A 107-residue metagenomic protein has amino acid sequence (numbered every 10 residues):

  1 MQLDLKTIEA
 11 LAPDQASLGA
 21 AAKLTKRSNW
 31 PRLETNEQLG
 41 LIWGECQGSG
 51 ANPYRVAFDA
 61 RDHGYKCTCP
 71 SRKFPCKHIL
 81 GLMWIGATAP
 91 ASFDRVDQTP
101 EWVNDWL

Functional and structural regions predicted by a protein language model:
M1-L107: Long, low-complexity, compositionally biased intrinsically disordered regions
